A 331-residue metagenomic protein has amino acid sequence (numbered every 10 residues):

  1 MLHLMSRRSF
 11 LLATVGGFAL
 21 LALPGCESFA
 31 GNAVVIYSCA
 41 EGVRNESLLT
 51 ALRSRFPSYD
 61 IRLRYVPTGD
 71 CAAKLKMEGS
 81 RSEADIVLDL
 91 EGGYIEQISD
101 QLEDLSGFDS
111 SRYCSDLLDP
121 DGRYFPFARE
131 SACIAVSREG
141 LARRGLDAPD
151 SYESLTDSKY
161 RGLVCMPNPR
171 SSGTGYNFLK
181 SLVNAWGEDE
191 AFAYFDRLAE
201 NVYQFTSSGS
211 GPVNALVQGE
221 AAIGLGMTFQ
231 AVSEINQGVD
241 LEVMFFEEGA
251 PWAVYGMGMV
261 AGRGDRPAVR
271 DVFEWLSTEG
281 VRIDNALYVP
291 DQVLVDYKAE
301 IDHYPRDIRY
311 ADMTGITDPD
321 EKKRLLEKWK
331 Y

Functional and structural regions predicted by a protein language model:
L2-F18: N-terminal secretory signal peptides and thylakoid transit peptides that target proteins across membranes
F29-E41, Y59-R64, L163: Short, well-ordered beta-strand elements
C39-E46, V66-G69, E83-E220: Extracytoplasmic ligand-binding site segments that recognize negatively charged/polar headgroups
G93-I98, V217-D240: A ligand-binding cleft/hinge motif common to bilobed small-molecule-binding domains
E130, Y194-A199, F205-T206, Q237-A261: Periplasmic-binding protein-like
A135-G140, A253-D265, D284-L287: A bilobed periplasmic-binding-protein/Venus flytrap-type ligand-binding module shared by bacterial periplasmic
K159-R170, L276-Y297: Periplasmic-binding protein-like
E188-E190, D291-Y331: An extracytoplasmic/periplasmic, membrane-proximal ligand-sensing/linker region
